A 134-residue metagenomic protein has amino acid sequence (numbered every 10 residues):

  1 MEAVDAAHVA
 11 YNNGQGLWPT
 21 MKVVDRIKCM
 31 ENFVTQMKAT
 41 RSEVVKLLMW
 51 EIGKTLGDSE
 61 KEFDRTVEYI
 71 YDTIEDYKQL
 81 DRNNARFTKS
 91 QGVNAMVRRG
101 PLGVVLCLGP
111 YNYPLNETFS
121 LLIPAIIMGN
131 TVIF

Functional and structural regions predicted by a protein language model:
M1-L80: Glycine-rich loop-to-alpha-helix module at the N-terminal edge of alpha/beta enzyme cores
N83-F134: Conserved small-residue-rich beta-alpha loop and adjacent elements that most often cradle the phosphate/pyrophosphate
